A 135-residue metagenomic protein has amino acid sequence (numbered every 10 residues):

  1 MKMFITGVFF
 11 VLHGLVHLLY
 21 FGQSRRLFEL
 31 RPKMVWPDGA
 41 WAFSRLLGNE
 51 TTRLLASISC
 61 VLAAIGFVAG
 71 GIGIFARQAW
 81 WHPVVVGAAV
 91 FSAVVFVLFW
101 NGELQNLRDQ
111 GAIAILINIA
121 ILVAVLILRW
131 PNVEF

Functional and structural regions predicted by a protein language model:
M1-F135: Membrane-interface extramembranous regions
